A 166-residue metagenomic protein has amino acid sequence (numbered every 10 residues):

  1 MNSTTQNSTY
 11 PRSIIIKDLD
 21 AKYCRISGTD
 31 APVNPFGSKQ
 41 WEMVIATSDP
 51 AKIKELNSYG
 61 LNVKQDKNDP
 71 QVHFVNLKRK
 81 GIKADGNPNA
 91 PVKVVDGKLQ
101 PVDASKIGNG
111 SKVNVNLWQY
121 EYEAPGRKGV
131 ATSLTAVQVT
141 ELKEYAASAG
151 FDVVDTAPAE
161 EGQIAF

Functional and structural regions predicted by a protein language model:
M1-D85: OB-fold ssDNA-binding interfaces and closely related basic DNA-contact patches used across DNA replication/repair
M1-I14, K143-F166: Acidic, gly/ser/pro-rich intrinsically disordered tails
G37-K39, D69, S111, G126-S133: A short, structural micro-pattern
T47-D49, Q119-E121, E141: Beta-strand elements of well-folded, non-transmembrane domains
N87-L99: Short, structured beta-strand/loop micro-motifs enriched in basic residues and often containing a Trp
D96-V113, Y120-V130: Exposed beta-sheet edge/beta-hairpin loop segments within beta-rich domains
A124-E144: OB-fold/S1-family single-stranded nucleic acid-binding modules
